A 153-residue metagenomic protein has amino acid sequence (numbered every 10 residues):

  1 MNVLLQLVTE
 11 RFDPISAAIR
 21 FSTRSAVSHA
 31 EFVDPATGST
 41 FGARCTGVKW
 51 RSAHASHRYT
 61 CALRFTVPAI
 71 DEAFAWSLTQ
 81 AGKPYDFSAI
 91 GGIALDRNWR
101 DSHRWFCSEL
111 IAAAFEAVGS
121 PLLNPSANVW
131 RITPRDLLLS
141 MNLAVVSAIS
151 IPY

Functional and structural regions predicted by a protein language model:
N2-F65, G91-D101, P121: Glycine-rich catalytic cores of cysteine/serine-nucleophile enzymes that process amide/ester linkages in cell-envelope
P14-A17, A69-W76, D136: Exposed alpha-helical structural elements
T60, Q80, I132: Residue-level signal for pocket-adjacent positions within structured domains
T66-A89: A structural motif
G92-Y153: Activation targets extended, charge/polar-rich intrinsically disordered C-terminal tails
